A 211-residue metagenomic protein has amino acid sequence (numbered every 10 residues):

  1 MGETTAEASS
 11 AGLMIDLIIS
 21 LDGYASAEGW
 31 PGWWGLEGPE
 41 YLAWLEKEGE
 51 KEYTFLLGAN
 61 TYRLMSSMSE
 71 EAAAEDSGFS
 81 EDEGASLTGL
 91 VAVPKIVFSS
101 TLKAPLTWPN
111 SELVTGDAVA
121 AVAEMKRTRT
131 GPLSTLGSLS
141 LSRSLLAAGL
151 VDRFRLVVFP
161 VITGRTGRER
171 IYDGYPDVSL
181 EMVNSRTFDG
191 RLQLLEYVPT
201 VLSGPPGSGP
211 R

Functional and structural regions predicted by a protein language model:
M1-R211: Enzymes that bind and transform nitrogen-containing heteroaromatic metabolites
